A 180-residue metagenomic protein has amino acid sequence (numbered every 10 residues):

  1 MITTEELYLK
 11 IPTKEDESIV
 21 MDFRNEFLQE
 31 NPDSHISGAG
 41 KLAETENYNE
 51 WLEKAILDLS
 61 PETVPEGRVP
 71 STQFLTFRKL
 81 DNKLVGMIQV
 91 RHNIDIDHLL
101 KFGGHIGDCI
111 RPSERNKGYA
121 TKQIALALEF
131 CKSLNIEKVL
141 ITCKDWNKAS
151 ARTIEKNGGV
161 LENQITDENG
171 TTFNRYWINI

Functional and structural regions predicted by a protein language model:
M1-H105, P112, G170-I180: GNAT-family acyltransferases
I19, Q123, A149: Charged catalytic carboxylate motif
N82, G118, N147: Conserved G/P- and acidic residue-centered "switch" motifs that form tight phosphate/ATP-binding loops in soluble
G107-I110, N116-E129, S133, R152-K156: Conserved acetyl-CoA-binding loop-helix of GNAT-fold acetyltransferases
R115, I141-A149: Conserved beta-strand-loop-alpha-helix junction that forms the acyl-donor binding cleft
C131-T142: Conserved GNAT acetyl-CoA-binding A-motif
K132, A149, T171-F173: Short secondary-structure boundary/hinge segments and terminal tails
T142-C143, G158-R175: Conserved catalytic-core motifs of GNAT/GCN5-like acyltransferases
